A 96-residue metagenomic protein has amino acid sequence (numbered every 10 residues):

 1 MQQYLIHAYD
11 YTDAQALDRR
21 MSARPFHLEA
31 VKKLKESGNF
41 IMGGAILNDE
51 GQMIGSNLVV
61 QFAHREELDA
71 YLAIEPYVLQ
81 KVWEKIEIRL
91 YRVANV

Functional and structural regions predicted by a protein language model:
M1-V96: Conserved, structured core segments of small domains
